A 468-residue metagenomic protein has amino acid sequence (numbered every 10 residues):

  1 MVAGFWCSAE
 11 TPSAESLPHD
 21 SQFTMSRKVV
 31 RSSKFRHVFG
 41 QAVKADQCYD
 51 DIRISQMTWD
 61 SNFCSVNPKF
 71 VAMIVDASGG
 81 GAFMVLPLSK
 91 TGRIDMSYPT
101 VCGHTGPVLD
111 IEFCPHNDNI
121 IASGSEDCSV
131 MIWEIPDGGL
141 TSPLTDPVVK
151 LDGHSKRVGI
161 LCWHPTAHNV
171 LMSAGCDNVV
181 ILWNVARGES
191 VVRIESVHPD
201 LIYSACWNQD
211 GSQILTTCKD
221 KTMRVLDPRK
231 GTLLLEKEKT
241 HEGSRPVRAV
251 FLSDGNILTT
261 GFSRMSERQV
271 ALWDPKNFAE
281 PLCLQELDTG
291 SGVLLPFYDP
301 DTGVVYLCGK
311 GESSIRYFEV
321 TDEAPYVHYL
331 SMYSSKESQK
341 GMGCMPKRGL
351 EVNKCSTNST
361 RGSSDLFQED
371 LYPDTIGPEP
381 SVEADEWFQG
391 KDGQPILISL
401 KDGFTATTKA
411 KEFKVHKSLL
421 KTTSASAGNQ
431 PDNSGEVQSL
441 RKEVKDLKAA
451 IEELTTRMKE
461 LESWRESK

Functional and structural regions predicted by a protein language model:
G4-F5, L109, M131: Low-complexity, intrinsically disordered repeat segments enriched
W6, E15-C64, L294, G311-S314 (+1 more regions): Terminal intrinsically disordered, low-complexity extensions flanking WD-repeat/beta-propeller proteins
P18-D51, N62-C102, E134-P143, T456: Beta-propeller domains
K69, D118-N119, N169, I257 (+2 more regions): Entry beta-strands of beta-propeller and related beta-repeat scaffolds
G81-F83, M96, N119, C128 (+8 more regions): Repetitive beta-architecture junctions, highlighting loop-to-beta-strand starts across blade-like repeats
G92-I121, V148-V149, K156: Blade-loop segments of beta-propeller domains
E126, I132: Carboxylate/His-rich catalytic cores and anion/metal-binding grooves
K150-Y326, L330-G341, P346-G349: WD40 beta-propeller repeat blades
